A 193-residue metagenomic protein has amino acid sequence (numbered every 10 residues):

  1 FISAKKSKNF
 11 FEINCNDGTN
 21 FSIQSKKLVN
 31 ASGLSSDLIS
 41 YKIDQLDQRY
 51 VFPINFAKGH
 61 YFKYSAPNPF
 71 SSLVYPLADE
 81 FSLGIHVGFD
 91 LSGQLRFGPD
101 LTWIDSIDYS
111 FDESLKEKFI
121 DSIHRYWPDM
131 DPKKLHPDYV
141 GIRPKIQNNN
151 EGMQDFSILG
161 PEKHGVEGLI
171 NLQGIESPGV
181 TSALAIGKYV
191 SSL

Functional and structural regions predicted by a protein language model:
F1-E12: A conserved short coil-to-beta-strand element within the FAD-binding core of flavoproteins
N9-F11, Q94-L95, L169-I170: Hydrophobic residues embedded in beta-strands of well-ordered beta-sheets
E12-N14, K63: Short, well-ordered beta-strand micro-motif
N16-N20: Glycine-centered tight beta-turn/hairpin loop motif at sheet-sheet or coil-to-beta transitions
S22-I23, K27, A31-G165: Active-site substrate-recognition segment that forms the wall of the catalytic cavity or substrate channel
D79-S82, L169-S182: Glycine-rich phosphate/pyrophosphate-binding beta-alpha loops
A183-L193: Internal hydrophobic alpha-helix adjacent to the cofactor/substrate pocket in enzyme cavities
